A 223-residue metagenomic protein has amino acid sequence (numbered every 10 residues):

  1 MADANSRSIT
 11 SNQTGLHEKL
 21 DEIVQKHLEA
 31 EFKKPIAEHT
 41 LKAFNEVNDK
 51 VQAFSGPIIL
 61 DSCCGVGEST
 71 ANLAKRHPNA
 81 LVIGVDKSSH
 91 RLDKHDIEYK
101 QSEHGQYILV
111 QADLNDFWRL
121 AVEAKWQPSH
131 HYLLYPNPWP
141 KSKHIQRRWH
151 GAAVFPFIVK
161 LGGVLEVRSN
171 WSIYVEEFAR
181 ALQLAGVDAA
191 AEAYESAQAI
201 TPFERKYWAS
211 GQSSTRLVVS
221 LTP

Functional and structural regions predicted by a protein language model:
M1-I58, E68-K75: S-adenosyl-L-methionine
S62, V85: Conserved beta-strand/loop positions that form the S-adenosyl-L-methionine
C63-G67: Class I SAM-dependent methyltransferase "Motif I" SAM/SAH-binding loop
S88: Conserved SAM/SAH-binding beta-strand->alpha-helix loop
H95: Conserved SAM-binding loop
E98-K125: S-adenosyl-L-methionine
G162-S169: Conserved beta-strand signature within the Rossmann-like core of class I S-adenosyl-L-methionine
Y174-P223: Class I S-adenosyl-L-methionine
